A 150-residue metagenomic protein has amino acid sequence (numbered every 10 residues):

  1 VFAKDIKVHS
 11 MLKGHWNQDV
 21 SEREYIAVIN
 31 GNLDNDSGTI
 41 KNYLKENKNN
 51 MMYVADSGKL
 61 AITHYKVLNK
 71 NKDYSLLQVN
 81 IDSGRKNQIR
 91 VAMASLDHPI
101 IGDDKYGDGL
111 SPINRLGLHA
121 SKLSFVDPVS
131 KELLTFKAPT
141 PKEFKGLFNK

Functional and structural regions predicted by a protein language model:
F2-K150: RNA pseudouridine synthases
